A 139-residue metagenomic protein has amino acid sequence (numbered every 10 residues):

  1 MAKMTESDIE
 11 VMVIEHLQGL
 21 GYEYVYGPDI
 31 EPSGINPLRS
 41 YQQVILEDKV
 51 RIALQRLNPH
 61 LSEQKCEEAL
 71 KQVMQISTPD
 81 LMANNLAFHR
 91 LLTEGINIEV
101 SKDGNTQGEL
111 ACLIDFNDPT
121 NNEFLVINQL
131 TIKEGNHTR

Functional and structural regions predicted by a protein language model:
M1-R139: An alpha-helical interface "stripe"
